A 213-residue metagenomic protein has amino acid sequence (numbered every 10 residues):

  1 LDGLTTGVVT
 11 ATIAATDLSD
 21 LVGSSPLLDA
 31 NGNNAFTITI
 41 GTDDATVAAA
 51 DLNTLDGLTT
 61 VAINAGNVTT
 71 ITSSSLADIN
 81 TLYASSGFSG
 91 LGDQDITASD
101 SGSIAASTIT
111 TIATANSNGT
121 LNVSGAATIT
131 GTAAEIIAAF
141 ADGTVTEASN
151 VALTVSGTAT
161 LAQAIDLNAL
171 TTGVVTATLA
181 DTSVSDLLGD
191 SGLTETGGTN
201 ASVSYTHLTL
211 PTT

Functional and structural regions predicted by a protein language model:
D2-Y205: Extracellular lectin-like interaction modules
T206-T212: Conserved small/polar residues in nucleotide/adenosyl-binding loops
